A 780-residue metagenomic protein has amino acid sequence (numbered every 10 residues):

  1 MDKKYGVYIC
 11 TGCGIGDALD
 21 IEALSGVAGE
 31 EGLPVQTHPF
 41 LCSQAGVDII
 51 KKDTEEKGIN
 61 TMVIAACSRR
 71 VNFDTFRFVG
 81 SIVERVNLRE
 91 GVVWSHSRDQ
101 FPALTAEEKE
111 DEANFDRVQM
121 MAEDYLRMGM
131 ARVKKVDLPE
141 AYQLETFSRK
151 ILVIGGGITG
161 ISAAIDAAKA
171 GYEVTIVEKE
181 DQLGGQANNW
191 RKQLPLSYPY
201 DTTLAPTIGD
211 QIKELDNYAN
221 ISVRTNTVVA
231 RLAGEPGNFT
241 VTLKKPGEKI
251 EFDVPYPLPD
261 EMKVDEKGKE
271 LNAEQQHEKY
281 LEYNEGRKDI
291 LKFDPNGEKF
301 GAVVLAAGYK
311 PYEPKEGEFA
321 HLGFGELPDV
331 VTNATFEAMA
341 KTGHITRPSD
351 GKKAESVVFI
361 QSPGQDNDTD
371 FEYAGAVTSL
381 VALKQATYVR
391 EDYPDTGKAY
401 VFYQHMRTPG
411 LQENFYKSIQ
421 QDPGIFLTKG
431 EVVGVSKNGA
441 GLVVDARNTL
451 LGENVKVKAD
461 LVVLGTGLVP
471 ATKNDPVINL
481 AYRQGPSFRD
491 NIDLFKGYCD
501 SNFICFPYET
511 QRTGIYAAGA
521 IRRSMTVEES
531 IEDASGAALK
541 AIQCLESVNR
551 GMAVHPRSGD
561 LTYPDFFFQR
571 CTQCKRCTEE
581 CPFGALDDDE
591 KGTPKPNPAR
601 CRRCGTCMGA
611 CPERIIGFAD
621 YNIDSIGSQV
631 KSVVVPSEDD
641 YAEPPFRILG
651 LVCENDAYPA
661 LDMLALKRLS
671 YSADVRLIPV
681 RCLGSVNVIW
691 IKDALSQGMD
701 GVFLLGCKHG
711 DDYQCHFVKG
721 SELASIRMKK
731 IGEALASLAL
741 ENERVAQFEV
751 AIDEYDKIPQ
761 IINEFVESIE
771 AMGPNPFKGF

Functional and structural regions predicted by a protein language model:
M1-K595, A599-F646, Y658, S670-L683 (+6 more regions): Residues forming the flavin
T428-G434, V750-F780: C-terminal functional segments of enzyme domains
I648, V652-L661, L666-L669: Extended, low-polarity segments enriched in aliphatic/aromatic residues
V686-L695: Thiamine diphosphate
